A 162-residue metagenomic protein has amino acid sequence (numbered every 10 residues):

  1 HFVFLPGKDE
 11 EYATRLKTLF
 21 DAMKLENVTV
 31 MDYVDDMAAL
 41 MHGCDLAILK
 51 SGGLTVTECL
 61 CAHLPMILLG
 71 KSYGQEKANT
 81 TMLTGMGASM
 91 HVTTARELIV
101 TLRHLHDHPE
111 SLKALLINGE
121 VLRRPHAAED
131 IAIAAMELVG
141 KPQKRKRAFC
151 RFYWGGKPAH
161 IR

Functional and structural regions predicted by a protein language model:
H1-R162: Nucleotide-activated sugar donor-binding and catalytic core shared by glycosyltransferases and related lipid-linked
